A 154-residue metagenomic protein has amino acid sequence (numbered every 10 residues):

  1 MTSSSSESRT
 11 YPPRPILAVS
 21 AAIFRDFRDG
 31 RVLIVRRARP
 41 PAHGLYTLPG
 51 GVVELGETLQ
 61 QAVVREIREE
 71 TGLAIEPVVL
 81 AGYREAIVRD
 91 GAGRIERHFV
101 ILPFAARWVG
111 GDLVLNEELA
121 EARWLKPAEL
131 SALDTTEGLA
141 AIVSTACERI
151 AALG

Functional and structural regions predicted by a protein language model:
T2-V32, Y83, A105-R107: Conserved N-terminal beta-strand and adjoining loop/helix that marks the start of the Nudix/MutT-like hydrolase domain
Y11-P15, L45, R94-V100, L119: A generic structural micro-feature
A18, T47, P103, W124: Conserved beta-strand segments that form the floor/walls of ligand-binding pockets within enzyme and binding domains
R25-D29, A38, R107-D112, P127-E129: Short loop segments at secondary-structure junctions
D29-E70: Conserved Nudix-box catalytic region and its N-terminal flanking loop in Nudix hydrolases and closely related
G72-G110: Active-site segment of metal-dependent pyrophosphate-handling enzymes, primarily the Nudix hydrolase catalytic core
D112-G154: Nudix hydrolase/Nudix homology domain
